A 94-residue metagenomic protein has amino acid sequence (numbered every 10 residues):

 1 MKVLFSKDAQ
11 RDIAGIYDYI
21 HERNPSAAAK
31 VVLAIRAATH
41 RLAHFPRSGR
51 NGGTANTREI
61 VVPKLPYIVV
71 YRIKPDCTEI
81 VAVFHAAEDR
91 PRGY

Functional and structural regions predicted by a protein language model:
K2-T57, G93: Basic, Lys/Arg-enriched alpha-helical interface segments
H44, S48-D76: Basic/aromatic recognition patch in beta-strand/loop cores that engages polyanionic ligands
I68, R72-Y94: Enriched for short, Lys/Arg-rich terminal
